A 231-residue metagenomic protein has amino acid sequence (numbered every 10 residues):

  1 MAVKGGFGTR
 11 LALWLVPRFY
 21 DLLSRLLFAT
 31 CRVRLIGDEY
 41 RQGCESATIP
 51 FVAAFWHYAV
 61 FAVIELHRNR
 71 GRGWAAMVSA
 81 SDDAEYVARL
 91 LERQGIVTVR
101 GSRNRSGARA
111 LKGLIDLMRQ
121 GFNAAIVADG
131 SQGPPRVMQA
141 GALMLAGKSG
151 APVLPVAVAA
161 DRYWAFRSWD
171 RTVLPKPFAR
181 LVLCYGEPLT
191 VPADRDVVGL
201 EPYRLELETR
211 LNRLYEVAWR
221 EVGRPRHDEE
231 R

Functional and structural regions predicted by a protein language model:
A2-F28, Q42-E45, R72, R93 (+2 more regions): Non-catalytic C-terminal accessory region of glycerolipid acyltransferases and related lyso-lipid remodeling enzymes
A12-W14, R32-L35, Y58-F61, D83-V87 (+1 more regions): Short hydrophobic/aromatic-rich motifs at helix boundaries and adjacent loops
R25-P50, A59-A62: A short, well-structured juxtamembrane/interface segment
F28-V33, A54, G101-R105, S131-Q132: Short, flexible loop segments at the rims of nucleotide/cofactor-binding pockets, characterized by
R34-I36, V99, C184: General small-molecule cofactor/ligand-binding pocket signal
G37, A80, S102, A157 (+1 more regions): Residues at the C-termini of beta-strands that transition into short coil/loop
R41, I64, A88, A142-L143: Short amphipathic alpha-helical segments and helix-helix/interface helices
T48-R105, A165: Catalytic core of membrane glycerolipid acyltransferases/transacylases, capturing the structured, soluble-facing
